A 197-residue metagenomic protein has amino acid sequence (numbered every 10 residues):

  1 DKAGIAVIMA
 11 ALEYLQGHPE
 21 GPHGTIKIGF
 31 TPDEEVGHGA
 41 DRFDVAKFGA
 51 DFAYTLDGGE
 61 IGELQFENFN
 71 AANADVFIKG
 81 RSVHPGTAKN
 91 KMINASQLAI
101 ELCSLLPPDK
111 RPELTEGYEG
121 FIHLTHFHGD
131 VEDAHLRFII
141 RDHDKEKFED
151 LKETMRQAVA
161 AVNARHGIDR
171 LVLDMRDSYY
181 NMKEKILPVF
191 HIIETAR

Functional and structural regions predicted by a protein language model:
D1-A6, K89-Q97: Short, conserved micro-motifs enriched in small and acidic residues
D1-F69, R111, T115, E119-T125 (+4 more regions): Acidic/histidine-rich catalytic neighborhood of metal-dependent amide-processing enzymes
D44-K47, N70-A71, I93-N94, E153-Q157: Short, solvent-exposed amphipathic alpha-helical segments in soluble enzyme and RNA/protein-processing domains
F66-E67, A88-N90, E184-L187: Short, solvent-exposed loop/turn segments at secondary-structure boundaries
A72-A74, A134: Hydrophobic core residues within well-ordered beta-strands of beta-rich domains
V76-G80, I140-D142: Short beta-strand-to-loop capping motifs
A95-R197: Metal-dependent amide/peptide-bond hydrolase catalytic core, centered on the "pita-bread" metallohydrolase fold
